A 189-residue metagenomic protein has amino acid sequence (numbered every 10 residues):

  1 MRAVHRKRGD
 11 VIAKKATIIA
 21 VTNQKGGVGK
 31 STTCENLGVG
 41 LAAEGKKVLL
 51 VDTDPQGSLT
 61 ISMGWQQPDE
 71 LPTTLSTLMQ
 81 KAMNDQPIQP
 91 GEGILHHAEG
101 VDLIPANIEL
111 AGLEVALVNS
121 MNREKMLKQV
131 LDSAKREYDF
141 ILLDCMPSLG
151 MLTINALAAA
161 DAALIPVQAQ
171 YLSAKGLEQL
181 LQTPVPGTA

Functional and structural regions predicted by a protein language model:
M1-A189: P-loop NTP-binding core
